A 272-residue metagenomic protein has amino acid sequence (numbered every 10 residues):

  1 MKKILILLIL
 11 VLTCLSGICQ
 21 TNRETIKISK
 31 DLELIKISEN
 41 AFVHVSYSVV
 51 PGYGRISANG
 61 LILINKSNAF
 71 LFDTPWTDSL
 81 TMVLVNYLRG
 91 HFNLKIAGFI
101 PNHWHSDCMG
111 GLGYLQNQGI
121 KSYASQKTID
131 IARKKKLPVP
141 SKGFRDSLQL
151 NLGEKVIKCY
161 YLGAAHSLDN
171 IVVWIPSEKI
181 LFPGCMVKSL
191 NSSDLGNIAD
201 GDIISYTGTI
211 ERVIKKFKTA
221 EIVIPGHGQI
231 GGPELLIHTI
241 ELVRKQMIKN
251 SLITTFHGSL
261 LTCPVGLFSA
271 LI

Functional and structural regions predicted by a protein language model:
I4-T13: Sec-dependent N-terminal signal peptides
L15-K27, I204, G208-I272: Accessory terminal helices/loops
T21-D31, K36-I37, Q126-G163, S167-D169 (+2 more regions): Metallo-beta-lactamase
I35-V85, V173-P183: Conserved beta-strand hairpin/beta-sheet module of binuclear metal-dependent hydrolase folds, prominently
N40, L63, D73, L88 (+9 more regions): Divalent metal-coordination and catalytic microenvironments
H44-A58, A132-K134, N191-D200: Acidic/histidine-rich helix-loop elements that form or flank divalent-metal/phosphate-binding sites at the catalytic
K66-F70, S79-Y123: Active-site metal-binding motif and surrounding structural segment of the metallo-beta-lactamase
N68-A69, W76-T77, L162-E241: Metallo-beta-lactamase
